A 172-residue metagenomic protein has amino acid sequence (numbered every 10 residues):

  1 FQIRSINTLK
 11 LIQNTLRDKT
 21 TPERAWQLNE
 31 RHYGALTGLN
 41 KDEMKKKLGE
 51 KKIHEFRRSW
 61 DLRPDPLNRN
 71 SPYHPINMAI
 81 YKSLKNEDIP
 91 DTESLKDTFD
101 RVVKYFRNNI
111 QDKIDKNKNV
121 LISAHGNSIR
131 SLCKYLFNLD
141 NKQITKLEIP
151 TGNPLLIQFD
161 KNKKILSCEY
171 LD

Functional and structural regions predicted by a protein language model:
F1-P75, Y81-S83, K134-Q158: Phosphate-coordination/substrate-recognition cap region in phosphate-metabolizing enzymes
I6-N7, N14-L16, I89, K96-I165: Active-site-adjacent alpha-helix immediately C-terminal to a catalytic or transition-state-stabilizing loop
L36, K45-L48, P90, S94 (+1 more regions): Short, well-structured alpha-helical patches and their helix-loop capping segments that border functional surfaces
H74-R101: A contiguous, well-structured pocket-lining segment that forms one wall/lid of small-molecule binding clefts in soluble
E169-D172: Short, solvent-exposed aromatic-acidic interface loops
